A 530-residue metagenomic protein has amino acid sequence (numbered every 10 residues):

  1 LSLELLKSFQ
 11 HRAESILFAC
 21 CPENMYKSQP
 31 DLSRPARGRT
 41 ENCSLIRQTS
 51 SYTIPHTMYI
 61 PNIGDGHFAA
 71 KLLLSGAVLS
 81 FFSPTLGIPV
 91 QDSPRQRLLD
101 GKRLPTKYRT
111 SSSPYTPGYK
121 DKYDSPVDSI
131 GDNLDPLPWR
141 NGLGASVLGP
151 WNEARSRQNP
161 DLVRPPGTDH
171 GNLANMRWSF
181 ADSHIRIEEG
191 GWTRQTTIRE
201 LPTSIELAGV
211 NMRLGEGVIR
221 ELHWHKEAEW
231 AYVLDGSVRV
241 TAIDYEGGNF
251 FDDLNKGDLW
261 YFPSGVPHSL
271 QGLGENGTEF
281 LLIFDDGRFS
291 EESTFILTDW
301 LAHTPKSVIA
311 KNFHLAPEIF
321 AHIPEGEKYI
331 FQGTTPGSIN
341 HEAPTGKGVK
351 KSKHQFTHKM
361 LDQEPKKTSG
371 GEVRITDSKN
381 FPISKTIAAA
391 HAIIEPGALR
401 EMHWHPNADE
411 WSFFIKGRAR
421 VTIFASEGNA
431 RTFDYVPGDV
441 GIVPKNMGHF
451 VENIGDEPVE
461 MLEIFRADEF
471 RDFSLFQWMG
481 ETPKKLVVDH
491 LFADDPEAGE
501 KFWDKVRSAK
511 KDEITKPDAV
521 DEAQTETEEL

Functional and structural regions predicted by a protein language model:
C20-C21, C43: Cysteine-centered motifs
M58-P89: Fungal secretory targeting signals
L86-L207, V308-H391, E395, E401 (+1 more regions): A short, N-terminal "cap"/entry segment at the start of jelly-roll beta-barrel domains of the cupin/DSBH fold
I88, K256, S264-E291, K445-R471: Ligand-binding loop in jelly-roll beta-barrel domains
V218-E221, R239, D258-W260, S264-S269 (+4 more regions): Histidine-centered metal-chelating micro-motifs
E221, H225, W230-A231, R239-A242 (+5 more regions): Mobile, glycine-rich extracellular loop/lid and propeptide segments that shape or gate substrate/ligand access
W224-Y245, H405-S426: Glycine- and acidic-residue-biased ligand/ion/polar-headgroup-sensing regions
Y245-P263, S426-P444: Short acidic-glycine-tyrosine-enriched beta hairpin
